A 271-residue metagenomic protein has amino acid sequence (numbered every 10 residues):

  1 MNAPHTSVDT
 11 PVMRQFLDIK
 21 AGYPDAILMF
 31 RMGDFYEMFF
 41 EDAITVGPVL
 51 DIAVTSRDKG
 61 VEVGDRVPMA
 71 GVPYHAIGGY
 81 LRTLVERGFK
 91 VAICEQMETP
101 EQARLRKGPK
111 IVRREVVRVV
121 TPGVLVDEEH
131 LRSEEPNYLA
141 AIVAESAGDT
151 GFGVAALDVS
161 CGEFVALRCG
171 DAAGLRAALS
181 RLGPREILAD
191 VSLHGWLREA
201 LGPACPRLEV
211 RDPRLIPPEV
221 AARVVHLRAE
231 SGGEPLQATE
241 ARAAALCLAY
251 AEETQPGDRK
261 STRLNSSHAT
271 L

Functional and structural regions predicted by a protein language model:
M1-R263: Basic, polar low-complexity surface loops/patches
L264-L271: Positively charged, low-complexity/disordered segments
